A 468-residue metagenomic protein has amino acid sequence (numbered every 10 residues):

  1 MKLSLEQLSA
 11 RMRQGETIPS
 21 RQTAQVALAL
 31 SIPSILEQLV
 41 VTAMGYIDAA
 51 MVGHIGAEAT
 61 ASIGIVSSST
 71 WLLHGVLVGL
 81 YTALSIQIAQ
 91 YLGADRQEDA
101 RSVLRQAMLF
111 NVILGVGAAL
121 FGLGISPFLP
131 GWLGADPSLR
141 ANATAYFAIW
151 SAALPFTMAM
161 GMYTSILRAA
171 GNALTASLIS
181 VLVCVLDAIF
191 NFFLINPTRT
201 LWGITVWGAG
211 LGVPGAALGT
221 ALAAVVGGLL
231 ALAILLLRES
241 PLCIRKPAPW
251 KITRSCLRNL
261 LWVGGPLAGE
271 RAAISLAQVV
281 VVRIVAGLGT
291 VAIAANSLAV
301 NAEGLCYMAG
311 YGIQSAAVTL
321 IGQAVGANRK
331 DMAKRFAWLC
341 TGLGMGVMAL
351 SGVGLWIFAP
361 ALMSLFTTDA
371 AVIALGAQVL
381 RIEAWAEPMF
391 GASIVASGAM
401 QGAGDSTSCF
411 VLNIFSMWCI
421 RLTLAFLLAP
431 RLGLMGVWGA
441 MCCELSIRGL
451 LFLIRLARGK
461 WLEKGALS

Functional and structural regions predicted by a protein language model:
M1-S34, I88-P155, L186, P197 (+3 more regions): Short alpha-helical transmembrane segments in multi-pass integral membrane proteins
I18-A50, H54-I55, S68-Q87, V112-A119 (+4 more regions): N-terminal transmembrane alpha-helices
A29-D48, I149, M160, A223-G227 (+4 more regions): Transmembrane helical elements of multi-pass membrane transporters/channels
S34, Q38, A49-A50, I86 (+14 more regions): Transmembrane alpha-helix boundary and packing residues in multipass membrane permease domains and related
L36, V40, M44, L73-L77 (+14 more regions): Residue-level hotspots within pore-lining transmembrane alpha-helices of multi-pass secondary transporters
L39-A61, P130-P137, F193-P197, V206-L211 (+5 more regions): Helix-terminus/linker motif at the lipid-water interface of multi-pass membrane proteins
T60-L120, T157-A176, V282, A295-A359 (+1 more regions): Small-residue-rich hydrophobic transmembrane alpha-helices
Y81, S85, W150-R168, A176-D187 (+5 more regions): Short runs within selected transmembrane alpha-helices of multi-pass transporters and secretion channels
